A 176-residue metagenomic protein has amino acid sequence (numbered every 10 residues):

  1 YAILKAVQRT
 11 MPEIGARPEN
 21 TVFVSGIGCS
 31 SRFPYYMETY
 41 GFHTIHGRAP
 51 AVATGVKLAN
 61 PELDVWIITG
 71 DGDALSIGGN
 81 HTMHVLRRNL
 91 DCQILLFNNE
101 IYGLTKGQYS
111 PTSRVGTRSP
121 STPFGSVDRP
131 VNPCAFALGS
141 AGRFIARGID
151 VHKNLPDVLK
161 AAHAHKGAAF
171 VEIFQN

Functional and structural regions predicted by a protein language model:
Y1-I45: Active-site diphosphate/adenylate-binding microenvironment
A2-K5, R9, P50-T54, V131 (+3 more regions): Short, contiguous clusters of charged residues that form electrostatic/catalytic patches at enzyme active sites, used
M11, G15, G55-L58, L86 (+2 more regions): N-terminal cationic-hydrophobic initiation segments that often serve targeting/anchoring roles
R17, P61-E62, R143: Short, well-ordered coil loops that connect the C-terminus of an alpha-helix to the N-terminus of a beta-strand
E19-T21, L63, D91, G167: Short coil/turn segments at beta-strand junctions that form active-site/ligand-binding loops
N20-G26, W66-G70, L96, I149 (+1 more regions): Beta-strand segments within the central parallel beta-sheet cores of soluble alpha/beta enzyme folds
C29-G103, P156: Thiamine diphosphate
I77-C92, F97, I101-N176: Glycine-rich ThDP/TPP pyrophosphate-binding loop and its adjacent helix/strand module within ThDP-dependent enzymes
